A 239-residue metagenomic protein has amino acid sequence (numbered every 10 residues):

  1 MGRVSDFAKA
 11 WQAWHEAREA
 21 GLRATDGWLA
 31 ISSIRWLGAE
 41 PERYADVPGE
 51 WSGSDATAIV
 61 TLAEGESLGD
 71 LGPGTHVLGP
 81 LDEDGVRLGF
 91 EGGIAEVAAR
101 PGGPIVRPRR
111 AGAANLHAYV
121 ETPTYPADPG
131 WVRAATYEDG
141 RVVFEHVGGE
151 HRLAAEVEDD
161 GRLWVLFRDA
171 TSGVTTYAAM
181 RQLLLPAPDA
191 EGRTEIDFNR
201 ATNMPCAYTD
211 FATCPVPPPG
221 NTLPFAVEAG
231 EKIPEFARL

Functional and structural regions predicted by a protein language model:
M1-K9, E16, L239: Actinobacteria-biased recognition of intrinsically disordered, low-complexity terminal regions
H15, E19-P48: N-terminal beta-hairpin/loop module of FHA
L37-D82, L185: Forkhead-associated
P48-S54, G93-A99, H151-A155: Broad, structure-driven detector of short, well-ordered beta-strand segments within folded domains
G89-E145: Surface-exposed beta-loop interaction hotspot
E145-D189, N199: Acidic/His-leaning functional-site neighborhoods
R193, A201-L239: Extended, aromatic/histidine-rich regions of cofactor-dependent oxidoreductases associated with respiratory
